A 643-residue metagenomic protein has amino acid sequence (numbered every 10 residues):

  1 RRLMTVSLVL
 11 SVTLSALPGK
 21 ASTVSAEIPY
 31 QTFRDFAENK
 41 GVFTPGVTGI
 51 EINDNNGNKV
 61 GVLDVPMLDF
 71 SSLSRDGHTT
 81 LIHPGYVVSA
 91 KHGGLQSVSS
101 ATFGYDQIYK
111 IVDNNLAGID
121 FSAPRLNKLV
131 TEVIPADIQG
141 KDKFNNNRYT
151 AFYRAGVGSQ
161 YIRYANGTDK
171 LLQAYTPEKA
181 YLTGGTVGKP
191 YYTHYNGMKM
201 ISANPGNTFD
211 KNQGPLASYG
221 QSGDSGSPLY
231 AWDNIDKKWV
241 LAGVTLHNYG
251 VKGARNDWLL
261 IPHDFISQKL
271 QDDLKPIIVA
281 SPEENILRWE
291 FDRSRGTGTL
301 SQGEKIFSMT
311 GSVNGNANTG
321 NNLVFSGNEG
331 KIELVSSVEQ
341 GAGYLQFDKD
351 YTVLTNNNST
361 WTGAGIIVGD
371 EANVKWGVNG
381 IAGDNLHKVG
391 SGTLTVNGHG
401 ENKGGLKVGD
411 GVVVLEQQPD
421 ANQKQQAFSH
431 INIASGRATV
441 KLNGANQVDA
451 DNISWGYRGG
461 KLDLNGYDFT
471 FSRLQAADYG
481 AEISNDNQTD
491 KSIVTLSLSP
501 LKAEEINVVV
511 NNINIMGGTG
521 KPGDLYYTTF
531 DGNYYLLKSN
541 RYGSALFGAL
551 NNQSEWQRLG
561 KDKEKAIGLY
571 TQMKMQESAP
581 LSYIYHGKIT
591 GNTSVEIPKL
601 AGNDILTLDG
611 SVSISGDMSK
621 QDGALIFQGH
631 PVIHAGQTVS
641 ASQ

Functional and structural regions predicted by a protein language model:
S22-N53, G77-G93, G184-G214, S218-R288: C-terminal subregion of chymotrypsin/trypsin-like serine protease catalytic domains
K59-A90, Q107, N115-A117, G226: A conserved glycine-rich beta-strand in the N-terminal activation segment of trypsin-fold
H83-P84, V88-I119, L129-V133: Catalytic-histidine neighborhood of serine endopeptidases, predominantly the chymotrypsin-like S1/PA family
R125-Y219, G223: Chymotrypsin/trypsin-fold serine protease catalytic domain
G250-V251, I266-T360: Solvent-exposed adhesion/ligand-recognition segments of exported proteins
N285-D292, G296, G392, V408-Q418 (+3 more regions): Glycine- and acidic-residue-biased ligand/ion/polar-headgroup-sensing regions
T319-G398, V440-E505, E564-I614, G629-H630 (+1 more regions): Extracellular, surface-exposed repeat architectures
E504-M575: Tryptophan-rich substrate-binding surfaces of secreted polymer-degrading and adhesive proteins
